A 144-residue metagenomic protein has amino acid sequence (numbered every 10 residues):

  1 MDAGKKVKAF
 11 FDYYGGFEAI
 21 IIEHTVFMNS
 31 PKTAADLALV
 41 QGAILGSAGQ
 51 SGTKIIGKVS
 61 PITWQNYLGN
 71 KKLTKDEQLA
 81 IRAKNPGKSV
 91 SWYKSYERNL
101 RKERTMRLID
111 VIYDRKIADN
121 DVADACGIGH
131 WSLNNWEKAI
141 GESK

Functional and structural regions predicted by a protein language model:
M1-K144: Phosphate- and other anionic-substrate recognition elements at nucleic-acid/protein interfaces
